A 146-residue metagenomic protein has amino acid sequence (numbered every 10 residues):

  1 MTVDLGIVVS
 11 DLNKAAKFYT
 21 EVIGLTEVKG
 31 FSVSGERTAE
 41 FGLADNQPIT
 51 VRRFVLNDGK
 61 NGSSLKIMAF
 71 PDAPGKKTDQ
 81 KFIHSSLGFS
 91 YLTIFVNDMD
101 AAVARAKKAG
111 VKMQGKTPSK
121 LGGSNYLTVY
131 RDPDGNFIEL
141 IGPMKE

Functional and structural regions predicted by a protein language model:
M1-I7: Short N-terminal segments immediately surrounding and downstream of signal-peptide cleavage
V3, R52, S90: Residue-level detector of short, conserved catalytic/binding motifs and their immediate flanks
L5, Q47, L92: Residues that recognize and position ribonucleotide moieties
V8-G62, K108, L121: Core segments of cupin and vicinal oxygen chelate
V9-N13, V28, K60-G62, A69-F137: Vicinal oxygen chelate
S32-G35, D72, K145: Residues that form or immediately flank small-molecule/cofactor binding pockets and catalytic motifs
L56, A69-P71, G142: Residue-level signal for short segments within beta-strands and strand-turn junctions of well-structured beta-sheet
L140-E146: Short beta->alpha transition motifs characteristic of CBS
